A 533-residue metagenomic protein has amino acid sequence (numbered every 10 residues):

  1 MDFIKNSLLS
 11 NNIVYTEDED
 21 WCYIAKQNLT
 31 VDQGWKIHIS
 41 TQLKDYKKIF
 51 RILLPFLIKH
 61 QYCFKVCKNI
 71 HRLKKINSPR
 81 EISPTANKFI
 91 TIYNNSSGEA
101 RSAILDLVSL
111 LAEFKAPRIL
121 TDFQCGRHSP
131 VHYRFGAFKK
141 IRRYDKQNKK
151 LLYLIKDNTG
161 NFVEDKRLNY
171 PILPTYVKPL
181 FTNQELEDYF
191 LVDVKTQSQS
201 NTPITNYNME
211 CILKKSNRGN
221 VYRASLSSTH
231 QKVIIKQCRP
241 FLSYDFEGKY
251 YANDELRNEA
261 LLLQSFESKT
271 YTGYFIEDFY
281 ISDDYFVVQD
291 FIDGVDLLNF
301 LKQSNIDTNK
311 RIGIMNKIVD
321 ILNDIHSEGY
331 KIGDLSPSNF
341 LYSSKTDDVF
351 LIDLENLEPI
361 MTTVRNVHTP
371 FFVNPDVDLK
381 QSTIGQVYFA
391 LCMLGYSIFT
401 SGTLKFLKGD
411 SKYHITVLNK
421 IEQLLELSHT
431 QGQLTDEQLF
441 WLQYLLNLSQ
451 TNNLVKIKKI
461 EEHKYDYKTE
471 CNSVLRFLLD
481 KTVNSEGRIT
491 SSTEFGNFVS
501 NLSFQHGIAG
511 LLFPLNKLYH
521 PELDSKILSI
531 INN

Functional and structural regions predicted by a protein language model:
S7-D20, L186-S228: ATP-binding glycine-rich phosphate-binding loop
W35-L43, E210-I212, N217-R257: ATP-binding glycine-rich loop module of kinase domains
L154-C211: Juxta-kinase regulatory segment immediately upstream of eukaryotic protein kinase catalytic domains
Q264-D278: Conserved HxN/HPN-centered segment at the entrance to the catalytic loop of eukaryotic protein kinase-like domains
D283-D296: Conserved short submotifs of the Hanks-type protein kinase catalytic core that shape the nucleotide-binding pocket
I314-M315: Activation segment signature within eukaryotic-like protein kinase domains
H326-Y342: Catalytic-loop of the protein kinase fold
N356-L424: C-lobe/activation-segment region of protein kinase-like
